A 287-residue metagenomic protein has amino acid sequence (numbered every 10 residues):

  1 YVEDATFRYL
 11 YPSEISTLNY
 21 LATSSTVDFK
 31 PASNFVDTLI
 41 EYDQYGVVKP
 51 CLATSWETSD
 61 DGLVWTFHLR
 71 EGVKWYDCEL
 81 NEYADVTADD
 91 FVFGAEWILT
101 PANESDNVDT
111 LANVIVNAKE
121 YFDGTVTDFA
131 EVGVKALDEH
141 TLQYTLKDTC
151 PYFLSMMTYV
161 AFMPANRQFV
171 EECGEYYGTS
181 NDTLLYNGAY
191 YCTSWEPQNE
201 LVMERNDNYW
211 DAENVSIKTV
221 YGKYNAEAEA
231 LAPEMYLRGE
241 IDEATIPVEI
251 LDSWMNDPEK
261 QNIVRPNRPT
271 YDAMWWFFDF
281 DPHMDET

Functional and structural regions predicted by a protein language model:
E3-S13, V64-H68, F91-G94, L142-Q143 (+3 more regions): Short, well-ordered beta-strand elements
L10-D60, L185: N-terminal lobe/hinge region of extracytoplasmic solute-binding protein
V47, K74-Y76, Y209-D211, D281-T287: Short helix-loop capping/hinge motifs at secondary-structure junctions, enriched in acidic/polar residues
T54-T110, Q143: Aromatic- and charge-enriched surface segment that lines or borders ligand/interaction sites
A88-F93, E139-T145, A189, I217-T219 (+2 more regions): Alpha-helical secondary-structure segments
T127-E131, K135-T141, T145-T219: Gly/Pro-rich hinge or "lid" segments in bacterial periplasmic/extracellular proteins
G178-N181, N208-W254: Ligand-site clamp/hinge motif
D252-P266: Ligand-binding "clamshell"
